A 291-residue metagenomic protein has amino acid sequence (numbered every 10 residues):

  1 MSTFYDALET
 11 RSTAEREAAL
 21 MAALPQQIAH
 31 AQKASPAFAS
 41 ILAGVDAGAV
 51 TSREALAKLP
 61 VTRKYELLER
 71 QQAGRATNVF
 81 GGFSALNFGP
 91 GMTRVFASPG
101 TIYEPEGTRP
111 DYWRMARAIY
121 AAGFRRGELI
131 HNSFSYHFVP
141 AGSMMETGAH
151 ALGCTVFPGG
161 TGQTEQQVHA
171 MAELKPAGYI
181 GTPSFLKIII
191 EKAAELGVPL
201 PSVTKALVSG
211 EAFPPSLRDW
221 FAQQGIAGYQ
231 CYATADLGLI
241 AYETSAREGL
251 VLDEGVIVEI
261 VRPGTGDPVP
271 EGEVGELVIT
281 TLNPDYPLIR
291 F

Functional and structural regions predicted by a protein language model:
M1-A97, T101-A121, R125: Nucleotide 5′-phosphate-binding alpha/beta core
M1-Q32, P36, L152-F291: Active-site glycine/GP-rich loop and adjacent strand/helix microenvironment that borders small-molecule binding pockets
S40, R117, G142, T147 (+3 more regions): Surface-exposed charge patches
S98-P99, I130, A149, V258: Hydrophobic alpha-helical segments that mediate membrane insertion or helix-helix packing
I102, M115-L129, Q163-K175: Conserved ATP-dependent adenylate/AMP-binding module captured primarily in the ANL superfamily
P105, R109, V139-P140, E165 (+1 more regions): Loop/helix-junction capping segments adjacent to catalytic residues or to phosphate/diphosphate-binding pockets
T108-A122, F138, S184-E195: Short, composition-biased local secondary-structure segments
A116, Y120-V156: Conserved AMP-binding loop of ANL adenylate-forming enzymes
